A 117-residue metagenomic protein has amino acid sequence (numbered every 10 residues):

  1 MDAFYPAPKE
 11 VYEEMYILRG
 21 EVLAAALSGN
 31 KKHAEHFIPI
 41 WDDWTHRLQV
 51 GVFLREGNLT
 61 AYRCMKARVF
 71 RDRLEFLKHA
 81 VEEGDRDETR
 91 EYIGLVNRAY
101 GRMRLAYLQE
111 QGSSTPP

Functional and structural regions predicted by a protein language model:
M1, P8-R55: Alpha-helical segments in soluble extracytoplasmic regions
M1-V11, G20-N30, R73-P117: C-terminal amphipathic alpha-helix
E13, E35-I40, T60-R68, D87-L95: Short, charged, amphipathic alpha-helical segments
W44-K66, Q111-S114: Short, solvent-exposed, charged loop/turn and helix-capping segments that join or cap alpha-helices on peripheral
